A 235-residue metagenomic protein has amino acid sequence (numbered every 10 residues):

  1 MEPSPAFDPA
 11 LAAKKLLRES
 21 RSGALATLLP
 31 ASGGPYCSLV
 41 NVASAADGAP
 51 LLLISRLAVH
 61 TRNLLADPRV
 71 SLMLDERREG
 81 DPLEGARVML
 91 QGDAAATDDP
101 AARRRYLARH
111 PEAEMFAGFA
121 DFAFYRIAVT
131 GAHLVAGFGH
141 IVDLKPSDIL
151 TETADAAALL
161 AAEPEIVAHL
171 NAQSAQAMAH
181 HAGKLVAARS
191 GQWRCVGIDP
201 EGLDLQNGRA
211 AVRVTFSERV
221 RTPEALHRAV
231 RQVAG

Functional and structural regions predicted by a protein language model:
M1-G235: Binding-site signature for planar aromatic cofactors or substrates
